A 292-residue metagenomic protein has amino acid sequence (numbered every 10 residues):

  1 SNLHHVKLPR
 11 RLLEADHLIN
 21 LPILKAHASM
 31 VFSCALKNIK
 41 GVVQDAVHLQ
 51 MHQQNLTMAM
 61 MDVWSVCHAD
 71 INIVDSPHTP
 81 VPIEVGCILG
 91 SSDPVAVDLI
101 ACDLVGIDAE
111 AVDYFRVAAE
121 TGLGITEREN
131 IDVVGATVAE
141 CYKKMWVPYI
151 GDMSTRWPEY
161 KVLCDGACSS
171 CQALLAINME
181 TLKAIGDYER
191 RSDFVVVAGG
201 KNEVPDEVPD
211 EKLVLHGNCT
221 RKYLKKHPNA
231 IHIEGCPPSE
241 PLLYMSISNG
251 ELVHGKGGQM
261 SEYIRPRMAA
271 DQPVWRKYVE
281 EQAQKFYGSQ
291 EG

Functional and structural regions predicted by a protein language model:
S1-G292: Extended, low-polarity segments enriched in aliphatic/aromatic residues
